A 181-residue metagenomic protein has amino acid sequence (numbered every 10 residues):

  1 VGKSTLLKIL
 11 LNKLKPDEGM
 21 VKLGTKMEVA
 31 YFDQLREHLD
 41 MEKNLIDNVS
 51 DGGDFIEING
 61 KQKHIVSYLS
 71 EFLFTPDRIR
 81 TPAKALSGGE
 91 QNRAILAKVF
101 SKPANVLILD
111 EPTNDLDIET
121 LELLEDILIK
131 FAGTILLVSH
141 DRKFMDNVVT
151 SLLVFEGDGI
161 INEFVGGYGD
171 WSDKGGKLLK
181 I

Functional and structural regions predicted by a protein language model:
V1-I181: ABC ATP-binding cassette signature C-motif
